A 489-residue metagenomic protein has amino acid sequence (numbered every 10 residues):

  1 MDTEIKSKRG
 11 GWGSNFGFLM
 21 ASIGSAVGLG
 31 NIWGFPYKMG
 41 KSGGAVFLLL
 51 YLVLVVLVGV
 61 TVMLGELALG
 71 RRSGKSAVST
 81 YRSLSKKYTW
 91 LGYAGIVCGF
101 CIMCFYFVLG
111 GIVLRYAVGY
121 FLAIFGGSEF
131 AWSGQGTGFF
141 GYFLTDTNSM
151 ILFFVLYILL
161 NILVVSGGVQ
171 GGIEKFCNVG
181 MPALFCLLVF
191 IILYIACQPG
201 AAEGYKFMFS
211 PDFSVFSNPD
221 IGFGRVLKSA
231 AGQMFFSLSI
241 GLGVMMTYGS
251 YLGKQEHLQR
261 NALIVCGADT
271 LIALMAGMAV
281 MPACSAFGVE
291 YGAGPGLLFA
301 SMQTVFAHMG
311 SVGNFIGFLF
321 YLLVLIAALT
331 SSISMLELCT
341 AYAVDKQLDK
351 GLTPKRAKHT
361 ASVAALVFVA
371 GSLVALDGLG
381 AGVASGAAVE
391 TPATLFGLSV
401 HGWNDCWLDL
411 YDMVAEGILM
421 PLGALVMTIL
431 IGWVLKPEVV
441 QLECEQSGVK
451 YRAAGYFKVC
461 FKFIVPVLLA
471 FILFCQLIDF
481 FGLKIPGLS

Functional and structural regions predicted by a protein language model:
M1-W33, V62-S83, K87-Y93, G253-H257: Membrane-interface "cap" regions at the ends of multi-pass membrane proteins
D2-K8, W12, E174, N178-I333 (+1 more regions): Membrane-embedded translocation segments of transport machinery
K6-R9, K38-S42, K75-A94, V108-Q170 (+6 more regions): Inter-helical loop and helix-membrane interface segments of multi-pass membrane transporters/permeases
S14-L52, G243, G249, R260-L263 (+2 more regions): Transmembrane helix-boundary motif of multi-pass solute transporters/channels
G17, S25, I151-L152, A268-L274 (+4 more regions): Loop-to-transmembrane helix boundary motifs in multi-pass membrane proteins
M39-G65, L91, S149-M150, E416-G423: Extracellular loop-to-transmembrane helix junctions
G59-V78, Y88-F139, L325-V344, P421 (+2 more regions): Hydrophobic transmembrane alpha-helices that form the core helical bundles of multi-pass secondary transporters
A94, T340, K346-L366, D409-L469: C-terminal membrane-solvent junction of multi-pass transporters and transport-like membrane proteins
